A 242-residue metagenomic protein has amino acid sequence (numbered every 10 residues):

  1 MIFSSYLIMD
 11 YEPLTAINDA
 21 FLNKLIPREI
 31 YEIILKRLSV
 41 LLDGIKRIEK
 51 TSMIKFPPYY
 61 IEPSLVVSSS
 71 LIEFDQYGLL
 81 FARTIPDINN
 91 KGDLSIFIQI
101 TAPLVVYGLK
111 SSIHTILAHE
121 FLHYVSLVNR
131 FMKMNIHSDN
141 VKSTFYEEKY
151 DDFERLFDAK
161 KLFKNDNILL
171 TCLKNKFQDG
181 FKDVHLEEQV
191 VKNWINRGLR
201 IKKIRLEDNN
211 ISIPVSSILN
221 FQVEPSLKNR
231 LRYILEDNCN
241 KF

Functional and structural regions predicted by a protein language model:
M1-F3, I17, Y60-I61, V141: Extended non-catalytic scaffold regions that mediate assembly and binding in large macromolecular machines
S4-I30: Fold-level signature of zinc-dependent metallopeptidase catalytic domains
Y31-P57: Zn2+-dependent metallopeptidase catalytic core
P57-S68: Long, charged, glycine-rich C-terminal linkers/tails
S69-S111, Y124-V128, M132: Active-site scaffold of zinc-dependent metalloenzymes
V105, S111, F131-F242: Metalloprotease/metallohydrolase-associated module, dominated by Zn2+-dependent proteases
S112-E120: Short alpha-helical catalytic segment bearing the HExxH-like zincin motif of zinc-dependent metalloproteases
H119, H123, H137: Histidine-centered active-site/metal-ligand motif
